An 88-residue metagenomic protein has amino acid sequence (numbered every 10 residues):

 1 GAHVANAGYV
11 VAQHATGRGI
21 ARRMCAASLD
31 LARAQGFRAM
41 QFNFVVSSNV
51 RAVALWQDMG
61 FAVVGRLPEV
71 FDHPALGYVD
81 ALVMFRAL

Functional and structural regions predicted by a protein language model:
G1-A7, T16, Q35-A39: A conserved beta-turn-beta hairpin within the catalytic core of GNAT-like acetyltransferases that forms part
H3, G77-D80: A short, glycine/Asx- and small/polar-enriched loop/turn that sits immediately N-terminal to a beta-strand
N6, R51, D58: Amphipathic alpha-helical recognition patches that constitute DNA-binding helices
N6-V10, Q41, R66, V83: Conserved beta-strand segments that form the floor/walls of ligand-binding pockets within enzyme and binding domains
A12, T16, F42-A52, V70-D72: Conserved beta-strand-loop-alpha-helix junction that forms the acyl-donor binding cleft
A15, G19-A27: Conserved acetyl-CoA pyrophosphate-binding loop and the N-cap/start of the following alpha-helix in GNAT-like
C25, A32-V45: Conserved GNAT acetyl-CoA-binding A-motif
Q41-V45, Q57, A62-G77: Conserved catalytic-core motifs of GNAT/GCN5-like acyltransferases
